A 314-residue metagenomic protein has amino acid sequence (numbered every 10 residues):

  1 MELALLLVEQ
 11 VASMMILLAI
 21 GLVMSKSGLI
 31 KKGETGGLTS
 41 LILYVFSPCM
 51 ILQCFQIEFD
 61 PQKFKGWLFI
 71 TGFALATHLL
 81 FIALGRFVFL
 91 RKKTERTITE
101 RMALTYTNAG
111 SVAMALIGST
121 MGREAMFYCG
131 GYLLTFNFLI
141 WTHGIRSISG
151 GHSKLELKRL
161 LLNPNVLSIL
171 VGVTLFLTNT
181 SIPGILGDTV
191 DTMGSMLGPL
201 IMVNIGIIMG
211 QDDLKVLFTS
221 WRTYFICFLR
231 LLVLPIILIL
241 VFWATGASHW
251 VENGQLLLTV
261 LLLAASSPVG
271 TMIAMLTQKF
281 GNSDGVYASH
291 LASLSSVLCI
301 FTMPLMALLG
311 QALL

Functional and structural regions predicted by a protein language model:
M1-L314: Alpha-helical transmembrane segments of multi-pass small-molecule/ion transporters
